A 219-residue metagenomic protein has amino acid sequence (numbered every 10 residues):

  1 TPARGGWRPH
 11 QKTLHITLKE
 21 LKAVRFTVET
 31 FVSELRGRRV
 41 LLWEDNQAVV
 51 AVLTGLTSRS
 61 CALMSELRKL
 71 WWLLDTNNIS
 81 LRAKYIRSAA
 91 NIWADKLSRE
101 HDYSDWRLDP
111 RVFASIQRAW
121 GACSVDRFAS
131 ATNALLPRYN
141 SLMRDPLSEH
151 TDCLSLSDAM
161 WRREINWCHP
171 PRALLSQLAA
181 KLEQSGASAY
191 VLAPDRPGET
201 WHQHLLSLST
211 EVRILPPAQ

Functional and structural regions predicted by a protein language model:
T1-K22, A48-C61: A short, polar/acidic, helix/strand-boundary loop motif
P2-A3, A48-V52, A90-W93, L135 (+2 more regions): Flexible loop/turn segments at secondary-structure boundaries
R8-L42, S65, W167-C168: Acidic helix/loop or adjacent segment enriched in Glu/Asp that either coordinates divalent metal
V28-K96: RNase H catalytic domain
C61-S65, H101-L108, L206-Q219: Acidic, Ser/Thr-rich peripheral helices and adjacent loops at domain boundaries
L63-E66, W93, V112, L174-L178 (+1 more regions): Alpha-helical interaction elements in eukaryotic regulators
N78-A122: C-terminal functional segments of enzyme domains
V125-Q219: Class I S-adenosyl-L-methionine-dependent methyltransferase catalytic core
